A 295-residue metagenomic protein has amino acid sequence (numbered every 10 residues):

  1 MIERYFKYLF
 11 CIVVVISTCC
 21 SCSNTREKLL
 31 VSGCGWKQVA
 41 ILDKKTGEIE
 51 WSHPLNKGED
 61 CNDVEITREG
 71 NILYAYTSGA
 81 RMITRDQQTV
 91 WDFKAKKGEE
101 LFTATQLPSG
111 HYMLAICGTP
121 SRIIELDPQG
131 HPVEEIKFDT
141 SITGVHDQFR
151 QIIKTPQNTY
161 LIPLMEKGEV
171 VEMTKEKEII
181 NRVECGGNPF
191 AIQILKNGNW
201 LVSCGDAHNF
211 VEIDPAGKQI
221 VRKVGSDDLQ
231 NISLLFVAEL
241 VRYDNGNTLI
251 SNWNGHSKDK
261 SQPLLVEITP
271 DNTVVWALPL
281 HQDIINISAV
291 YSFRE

Functional and structural regions predicted by a protein language model:
M1-I2, C11, T46, G168: Generic secretory/membrane-interface signal
M1-R4, T89: A general marker of short, structured functional hotspots
I2, Y8-R26: Bacterial Sec-dependent signal peptides at the C-terminal "C-region" and cleavage site
N24-E295: Histidine-/acidic-rich catalytic cores in large beta-rich domains
